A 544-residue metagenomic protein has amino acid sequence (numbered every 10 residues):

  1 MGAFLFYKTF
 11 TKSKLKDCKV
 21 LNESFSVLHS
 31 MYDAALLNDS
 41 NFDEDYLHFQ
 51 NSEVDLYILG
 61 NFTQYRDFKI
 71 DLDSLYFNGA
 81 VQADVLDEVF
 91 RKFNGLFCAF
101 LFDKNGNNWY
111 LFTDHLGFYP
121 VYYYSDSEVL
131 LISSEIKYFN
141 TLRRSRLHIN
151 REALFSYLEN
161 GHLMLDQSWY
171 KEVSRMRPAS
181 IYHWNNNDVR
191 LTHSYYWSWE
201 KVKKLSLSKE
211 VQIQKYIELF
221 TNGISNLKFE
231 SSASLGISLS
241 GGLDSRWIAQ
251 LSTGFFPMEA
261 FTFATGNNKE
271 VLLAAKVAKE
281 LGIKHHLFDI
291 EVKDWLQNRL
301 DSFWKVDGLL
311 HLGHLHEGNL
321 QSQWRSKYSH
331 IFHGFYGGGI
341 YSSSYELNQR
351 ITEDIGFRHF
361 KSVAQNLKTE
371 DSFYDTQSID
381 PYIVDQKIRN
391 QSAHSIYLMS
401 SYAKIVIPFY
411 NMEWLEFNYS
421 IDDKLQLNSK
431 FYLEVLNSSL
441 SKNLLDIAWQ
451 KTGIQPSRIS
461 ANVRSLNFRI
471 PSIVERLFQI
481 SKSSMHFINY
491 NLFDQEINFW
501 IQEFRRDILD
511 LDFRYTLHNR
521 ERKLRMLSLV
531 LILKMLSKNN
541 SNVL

Functional and structural regions predicted by a protein language model:
M1-L15, S465, R469-I470, F487 (+1 more regions): N-terminal intrinsically disordered, low-complexity tails enriched in polar/charged
M1-L239, L243-K293: Cysteine-centered catalytic environments shared across enzyme families
K12, N107-Y110, F118, N186 (+3 more regions): ATP-dependent adenylate-handling active sites, centered on carboxylate activation for C-N bond formation
N78-A80, A364-T376, L415-F417, Q495-N519: Short amphipathic alpha-helical segments and their helix-coil junctions
G95-F97, I388-S392, S483, F487: Short, motif-level signal for alpha-helix interfacial/capping segments enriched in acidic residues and aromatics/proline
A179, Y328, L524: Active-site lining segments that contact anionic ligands and/or coordinate catalytic metals
E346, K442-E521: PAPS-dependent sulfotransferase catalytic core
P381, E521-R522: Membrane-interfacial loop-to-transmembrane alpha-helix junctions, especially the N-terminal start
